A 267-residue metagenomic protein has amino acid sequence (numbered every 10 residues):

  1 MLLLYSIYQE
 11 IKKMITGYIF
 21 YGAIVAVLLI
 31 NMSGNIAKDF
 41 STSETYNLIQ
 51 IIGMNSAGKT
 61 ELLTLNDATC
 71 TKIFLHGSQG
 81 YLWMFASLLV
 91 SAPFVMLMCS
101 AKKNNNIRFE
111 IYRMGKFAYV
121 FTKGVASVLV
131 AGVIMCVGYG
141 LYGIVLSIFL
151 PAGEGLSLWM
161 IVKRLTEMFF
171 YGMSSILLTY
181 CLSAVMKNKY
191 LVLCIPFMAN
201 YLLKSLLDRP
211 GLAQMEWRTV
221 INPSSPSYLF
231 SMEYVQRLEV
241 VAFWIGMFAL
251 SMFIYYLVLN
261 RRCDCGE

Functional and structural regions predicted by a protein language model:
M1-I24: Aromatic- and glycine-rich beta-strand/loop motifs that create alpha-glucan
E10, G246-E267: Junction motif at the cytosolic side of a transmembrane helix
A26-L97, F121-M186, S225-I245: Secretory targeting signals
S33-F40, M186-V220: Transmembrane helix segments
F109-K116: Short helix-to-coil transition segments within interhelical loops that connect adjacent transmembrane helices
I144, L177-C181, Y201-S205, M252-F253: Alpha-helical transmembrane segments of multipass membrane proteins
L182-K189, N260-D264: Membrane-interface helix-boundary motifs at transmembrane edges
